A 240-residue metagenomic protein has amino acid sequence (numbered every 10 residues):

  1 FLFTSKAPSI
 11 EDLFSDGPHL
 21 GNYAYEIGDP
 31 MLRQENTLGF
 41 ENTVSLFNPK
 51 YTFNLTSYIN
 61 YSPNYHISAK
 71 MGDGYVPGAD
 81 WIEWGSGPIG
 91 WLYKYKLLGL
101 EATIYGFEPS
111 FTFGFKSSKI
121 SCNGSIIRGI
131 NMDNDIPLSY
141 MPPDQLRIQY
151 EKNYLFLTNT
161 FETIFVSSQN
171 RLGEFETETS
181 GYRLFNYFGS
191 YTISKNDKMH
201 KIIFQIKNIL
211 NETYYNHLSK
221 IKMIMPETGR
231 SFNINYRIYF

Functional and structural regions predicted by a protein language model:
L2, E35-N42, Y105-I126, P137-F240: Conserved C-terminal beta-signal and adjacent last beta-strands/turns of outer-membrane beta-barrel proteins
S5, L32, S62, H66 (+2 more regions): Hydrophobic pocket-lining residues within nucleotide cofactor-binding pockets
S5-S62, W81-G114, L138-P143, E227-T228: Outer-membrane beta-barrel signature, preferentially recognizing the C-terminal barrel domain of Gram-negative
S9-D16, Y23-Y25, H66-G72, A79 (+4 more regions): Outer-membrane beta-barrel translocator domains and adjoining extracellular loop/strand segments of Gram-negative
H19, Y75, S180-L184: Short, structured secondary-structure boundary patches
N48, S57-I59, M71, I193 (+1 more regions): A broadly conserved detector of short glycine/acidic/proline-rich loop/turn motifs that flank catalytic sites and bind
K50, V76, K195-D197: A cross-taxa feature marking solvent-exposed loop/turn segments within ectodomains of secreted and single-pass membrane
